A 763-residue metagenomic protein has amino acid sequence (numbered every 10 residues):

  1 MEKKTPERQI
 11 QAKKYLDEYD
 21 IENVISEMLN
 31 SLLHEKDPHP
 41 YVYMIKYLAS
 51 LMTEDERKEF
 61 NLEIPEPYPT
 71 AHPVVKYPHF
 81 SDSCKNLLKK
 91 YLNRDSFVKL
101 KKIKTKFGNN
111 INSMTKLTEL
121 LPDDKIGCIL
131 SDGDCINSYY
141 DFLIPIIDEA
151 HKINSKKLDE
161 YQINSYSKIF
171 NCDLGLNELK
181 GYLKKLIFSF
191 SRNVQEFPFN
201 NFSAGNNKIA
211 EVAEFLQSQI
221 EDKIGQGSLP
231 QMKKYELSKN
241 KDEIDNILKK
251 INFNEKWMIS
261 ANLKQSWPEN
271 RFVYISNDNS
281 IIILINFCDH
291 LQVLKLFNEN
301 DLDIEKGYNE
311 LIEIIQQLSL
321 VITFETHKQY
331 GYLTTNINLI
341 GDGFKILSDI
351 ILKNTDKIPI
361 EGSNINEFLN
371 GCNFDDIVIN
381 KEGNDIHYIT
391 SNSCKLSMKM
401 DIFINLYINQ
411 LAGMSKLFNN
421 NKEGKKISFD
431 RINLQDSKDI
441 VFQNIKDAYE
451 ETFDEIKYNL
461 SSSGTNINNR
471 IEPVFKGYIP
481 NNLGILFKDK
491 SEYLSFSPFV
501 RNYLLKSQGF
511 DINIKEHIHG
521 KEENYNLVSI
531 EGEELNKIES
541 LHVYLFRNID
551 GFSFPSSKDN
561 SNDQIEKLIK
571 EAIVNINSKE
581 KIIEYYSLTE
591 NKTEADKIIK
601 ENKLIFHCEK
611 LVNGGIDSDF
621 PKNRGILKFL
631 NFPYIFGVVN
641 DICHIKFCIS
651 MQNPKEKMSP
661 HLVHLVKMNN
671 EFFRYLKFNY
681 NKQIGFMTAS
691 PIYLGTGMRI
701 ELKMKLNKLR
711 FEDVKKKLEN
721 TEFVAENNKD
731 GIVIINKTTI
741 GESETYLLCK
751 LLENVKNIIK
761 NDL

Functional and structural regions predicted by a protein language model:
M1-D82: Phospho-regulatory, low-complexity terminal regions
S26-E27, Y41-L48, F344-I350, M698-M704: Short hydrophobic alpha-helical segments that form membrane-spanning helices or hydrophobic packing faces of helical
E56, E63-I340, F344-K345, D356-E701 (+1 more regions): Long, Pro/Ser/Thr-rich low-complexity/intrinsically disordered regulatory tracts in eukaryotic proteins
